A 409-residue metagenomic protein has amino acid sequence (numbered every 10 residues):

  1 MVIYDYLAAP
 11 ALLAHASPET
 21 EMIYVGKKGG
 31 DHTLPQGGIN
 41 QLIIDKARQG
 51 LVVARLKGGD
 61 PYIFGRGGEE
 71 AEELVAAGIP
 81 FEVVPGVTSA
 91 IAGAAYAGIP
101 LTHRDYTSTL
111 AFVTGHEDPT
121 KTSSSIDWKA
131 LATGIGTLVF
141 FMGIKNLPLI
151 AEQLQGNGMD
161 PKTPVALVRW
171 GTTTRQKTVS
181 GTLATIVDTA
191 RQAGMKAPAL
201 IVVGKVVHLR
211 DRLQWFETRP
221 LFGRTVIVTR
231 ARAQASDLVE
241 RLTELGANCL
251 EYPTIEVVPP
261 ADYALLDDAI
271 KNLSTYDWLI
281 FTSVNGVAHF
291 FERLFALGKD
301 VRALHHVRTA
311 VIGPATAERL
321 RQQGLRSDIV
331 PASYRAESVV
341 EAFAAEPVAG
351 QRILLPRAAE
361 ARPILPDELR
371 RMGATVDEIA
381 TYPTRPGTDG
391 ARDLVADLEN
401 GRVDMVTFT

Functional and structural regions predicted by a protein language model:
M1-I3, A54, A111, V139 (+3 more regions): Conserved beta-strand elements of the Class I
M1-V87, A92, V187, Q192 (+4 more regions): Class I S-adenosyl-L-methionine
P10-A11, G29-H32, T88-A92, S108-F112 (+6 more regions): Short gly/pro/ser/thr-enriched loop/turn and capping motifs at secondary-structure boundaries
A14-H15, D45-R48, R55, V75-A76 (+9 more regions): Solvent-exposed alpha-helices and their adjacent loops that cap or buttress functional pockets in soluble metabolic
P35-Q36, L167, T173-T409: Signature of uroporphyrinogen-III synthase
Q49, E72-A76, T88, A92 (+9 more regions): Acidic, glycine-enriched active-site microenvironments
G58, Y62-G134, V179, I329-R335 (+1 more regions): Class I SAM-dependent methyltransferase SAM-binding "motif I" and its flanking Rossmann-like core
T120-A166: Conserved anion/nucleotide-ligand pocket segment
